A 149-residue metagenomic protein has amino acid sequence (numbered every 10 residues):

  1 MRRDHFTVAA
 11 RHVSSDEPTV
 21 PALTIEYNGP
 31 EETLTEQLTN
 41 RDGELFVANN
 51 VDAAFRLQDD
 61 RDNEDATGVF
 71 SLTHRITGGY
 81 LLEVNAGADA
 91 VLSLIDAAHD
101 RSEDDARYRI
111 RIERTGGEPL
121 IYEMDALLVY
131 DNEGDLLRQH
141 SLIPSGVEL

Functional and structural regions predicted by a protein language model:
M1-L149: Acidic, polar-rich N-terminal leader regions of halophilic archaeal proteins
